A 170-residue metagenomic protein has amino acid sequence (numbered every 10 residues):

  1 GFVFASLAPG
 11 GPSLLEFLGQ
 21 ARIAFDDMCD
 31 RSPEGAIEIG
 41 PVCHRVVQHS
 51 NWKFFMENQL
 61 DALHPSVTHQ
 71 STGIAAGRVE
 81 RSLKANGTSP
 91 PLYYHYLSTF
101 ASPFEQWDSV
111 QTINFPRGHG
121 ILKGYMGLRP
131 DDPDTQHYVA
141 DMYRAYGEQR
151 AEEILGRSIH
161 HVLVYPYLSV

Functional and structural regions predicted by a protein language model:
F2-V170: C-terminal catalytic domain of Rieske-type non-heme iron oxygenases
